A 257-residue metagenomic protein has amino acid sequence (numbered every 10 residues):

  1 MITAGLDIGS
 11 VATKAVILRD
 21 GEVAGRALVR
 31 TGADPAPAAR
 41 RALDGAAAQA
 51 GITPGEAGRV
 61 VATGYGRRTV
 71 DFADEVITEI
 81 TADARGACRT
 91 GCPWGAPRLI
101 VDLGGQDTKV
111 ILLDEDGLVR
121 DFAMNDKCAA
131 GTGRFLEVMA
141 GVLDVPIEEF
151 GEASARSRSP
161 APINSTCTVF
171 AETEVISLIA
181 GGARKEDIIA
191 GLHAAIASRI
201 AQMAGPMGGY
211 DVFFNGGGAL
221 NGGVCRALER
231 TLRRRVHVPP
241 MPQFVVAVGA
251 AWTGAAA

Functional and structural regions predicted by a protein language model:
T3-P37, R41, G45, L118-A129: Short glycine-rich, Thr/Ser-proximal phosphate-binding strand/loop in the N-terminal lobe of ATP-dependent enzymes
R19, G25-G32, A50-T81: Short beta-strand-loop/turn "lid" adjacent to the catalytic site in phosphate-handling enzymes
P35, E115-S159, W252: Glycine-rich phosphate-binding loop plus the immediately following alpha-helix
Q49, Y65-V101, K109-D114, A201 (+1 more regions): Conserved phosphate-binding catalytic cores of ATP/NTP-utilizing and phosphoryl-transfer enzymes
Y65, A204-T231, P239-Q243: Glycine-rich phosphate-binding loops at beta-strand->alpha-helix junctions
R85, R89, G133-E137, P239-A257: Glycine-rich phosphate-binding/hydrolytic loop that grips phosphoryl groups
E148-I188: A mobile "lid/hinge" subdomain adjacent to the ATP/sugar-phosphate binding pocket shared across diverse ATP-dependent
A171-A204, G208, Q243: Adenine-nucleotide phosphate-binding core of ATP-dependent small-molecule kinases
